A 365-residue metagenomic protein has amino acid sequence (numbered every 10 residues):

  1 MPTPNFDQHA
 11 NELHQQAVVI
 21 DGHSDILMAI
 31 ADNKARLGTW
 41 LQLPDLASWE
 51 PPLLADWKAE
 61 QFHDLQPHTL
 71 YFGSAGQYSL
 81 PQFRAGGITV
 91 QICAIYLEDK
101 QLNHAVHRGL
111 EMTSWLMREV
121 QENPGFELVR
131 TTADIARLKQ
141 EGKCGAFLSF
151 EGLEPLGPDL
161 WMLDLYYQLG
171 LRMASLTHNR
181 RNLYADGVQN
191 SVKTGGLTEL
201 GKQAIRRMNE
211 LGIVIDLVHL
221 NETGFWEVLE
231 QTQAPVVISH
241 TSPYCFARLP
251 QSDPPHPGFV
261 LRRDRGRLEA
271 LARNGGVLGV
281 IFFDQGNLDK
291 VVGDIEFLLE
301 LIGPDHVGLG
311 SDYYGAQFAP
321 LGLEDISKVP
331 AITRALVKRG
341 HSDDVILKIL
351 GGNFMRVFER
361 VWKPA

Functional and structural regions predicted by a protein language model:
M1-K193, Y244-R248, S252-L309, Y313-A365: N-terminal hydrophobic targeting/anchoring segments and the immediately downstream early-domain regions of hydrolases
A94, R207, L211, T232-A234 (+2 more regions): Secondary-structure boundary/capping motif
M162, L200-R207, G224, D294: Short, hydrophobic/aromatic alpha-helical segments in well-folded domains
T194-E210, V228-V236, L268: Alpha-helix-loop-beta-strand connector modules within alpha/beta enzyme cores
L200, I213, S342-V345: Conserved acidic
R206-V228, R265-R273, L278: Substrate-binding cleft of carbohydrate-active enzyme catalytic domains
W226-P243, L323, A331-I332: A short alpha/beta connector and helix-capping loop motif
